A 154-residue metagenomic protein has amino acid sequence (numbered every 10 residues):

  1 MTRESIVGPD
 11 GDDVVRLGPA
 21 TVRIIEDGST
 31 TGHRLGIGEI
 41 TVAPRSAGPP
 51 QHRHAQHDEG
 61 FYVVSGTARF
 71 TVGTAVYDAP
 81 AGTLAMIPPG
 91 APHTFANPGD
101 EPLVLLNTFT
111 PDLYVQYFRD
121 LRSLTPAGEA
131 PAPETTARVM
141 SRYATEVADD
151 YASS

Functional and structural regions predicted by a protein language model:
M1-D12, S141, D150-S154: Basic/polar N-terminal segments that are highly enriched at the extreme N-terminus, encompassing both cleavable
V7-G8, T74-P92: Short acidic-glycine-tyrosine-enriched beta hairpin
D12-Q51, H57-D58: A short glycine-rich, His/Asp/Glu-containing loop-to-beta-strand
T21, G60, T67-R69, V76 (+2 more regions): Structural motif
E39-A43, R53-V72, T108: Short, conserved beta-strand element in jelly-roll/cupin
P49-Q51, V72-Y77: Short beta-strand segments
R69, P89-V115: Ligand-binding loop in jelly-roll beta-barrel domains
R119-S154: Acidic/histidine-enriched, glycine/proline-rich intrinsically disordered or flexible terminal extensions
